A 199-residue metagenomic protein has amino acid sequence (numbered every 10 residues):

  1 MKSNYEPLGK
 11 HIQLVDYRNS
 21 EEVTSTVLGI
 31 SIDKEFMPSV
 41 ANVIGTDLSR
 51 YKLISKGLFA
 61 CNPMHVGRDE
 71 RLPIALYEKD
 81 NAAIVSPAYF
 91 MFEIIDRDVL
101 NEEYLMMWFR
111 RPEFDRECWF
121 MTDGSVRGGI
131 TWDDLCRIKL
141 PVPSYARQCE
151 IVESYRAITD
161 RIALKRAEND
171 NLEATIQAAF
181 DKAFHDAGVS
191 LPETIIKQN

Functional and structural regions predicted by a protein language model:
M1-N19, R137, P141-N199: Non-catalytic DNA-recognition/assembly elements of restriction-modification systems
N4-N62, Q198-N199: Sequence-specific dsDNA recognition surfaces
K10-Q13, N62, F90, M106-R110 (+3 more regions): Generic alpha-helical structural context detector
T24, V40, I44, E70-L72 (+5 more regions): Glycine-rich, flexible loop/turn motifs
F36-M37, I84-V85, N101, D134 (+1 more regions): N-terminal alpha-helical segment
K56, A60-R110: A short beta-sheet element
A82-A88, D123-V152: A short glycine-rich beta-alpha junction/loop motif
E103-D133: Short, positively charged
